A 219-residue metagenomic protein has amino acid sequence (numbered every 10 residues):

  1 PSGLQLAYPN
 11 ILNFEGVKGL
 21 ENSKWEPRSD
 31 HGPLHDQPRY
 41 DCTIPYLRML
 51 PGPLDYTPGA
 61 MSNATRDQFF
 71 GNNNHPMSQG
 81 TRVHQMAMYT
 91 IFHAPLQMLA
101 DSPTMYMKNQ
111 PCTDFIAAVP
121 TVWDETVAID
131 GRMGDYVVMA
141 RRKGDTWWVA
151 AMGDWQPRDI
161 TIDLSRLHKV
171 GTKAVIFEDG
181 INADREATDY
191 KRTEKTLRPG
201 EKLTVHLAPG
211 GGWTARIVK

Functional and structural regions predicted by a protein language model:
P1-H75: Aromatic- and carboxylate-enriched substrate-binding clefts and catalytic-loop regions of carbohydrate-active enzymes
R66-F92, Q97, R142-W147, M152-R158: Long hydrophobic segments that form regular secondary structure
V83-I129: Catalytic cores of secreted or luminal carbohydrate-active enzymes
T126-V127, V138-M139, W147, R192-E194 (+1 more regions): Beta-strand-rich interaction surfaces with strong enrichment in secreted/lumenal proteins
M133-K169, W213-T214: Carbohydrate-binding surface patches
R166-G180: Solvent-exposed beta-hairpin/edge-strand motifs
I176-G200: Solvent-exposed beta-strand/loop surfaces of large extracellular or lumenal domains
E194-K219: C-terminal beta-strand-rich structural cap/linker in extracellular carbohydrate-active enzymes
